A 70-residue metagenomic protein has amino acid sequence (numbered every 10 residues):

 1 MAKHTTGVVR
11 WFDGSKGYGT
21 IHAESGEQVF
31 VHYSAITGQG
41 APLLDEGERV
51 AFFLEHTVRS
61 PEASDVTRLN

Functional and structural regions predicted by a protein language model:
A2-D13: Structural detector for short beta-strands of small beta-barrel domains
K3, S25-E27: Short acidic/polar mixed-charge low-complexity motifs
W11, A23, A35, D65-R68: A residue-level detector for short acidic-glycine micro-motifs
K16-I21: Short aromatic-glycine-enriched beta-strand elements
Q28-G40: Beta-strand/loop nucleic-acid-binding surfaces
G38-A51: Short nucleic-acid-contacting surface segments enriched for D/E, G, S/T with interspersed K/R
H56-N70: OB-fold/S1-family single-stranded nucleic acid-binding modules
